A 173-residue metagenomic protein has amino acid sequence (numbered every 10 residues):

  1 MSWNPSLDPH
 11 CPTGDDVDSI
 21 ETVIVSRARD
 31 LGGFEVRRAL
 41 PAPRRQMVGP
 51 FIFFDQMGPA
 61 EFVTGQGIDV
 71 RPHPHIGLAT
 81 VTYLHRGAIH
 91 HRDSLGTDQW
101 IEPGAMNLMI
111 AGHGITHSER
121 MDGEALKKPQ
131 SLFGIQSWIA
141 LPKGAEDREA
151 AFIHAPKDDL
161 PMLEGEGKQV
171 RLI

Functional and structural regions predicted by a protein language model:
S2-R38: Hydrophobic alpha-helical membrane-insertion signals
R27-H85, L160-I173: A short glycine-rich, His/Asp/Glu-containing loop-to-beta-strand
V48, I76-L78, I110-G112, L132-G134: Short, solvent-exposed loop/turn segments at the edges of secondary structure
P74-I89, L108, W138-K143: Short, conserved beta-strand element in jelly-roll/cupin
V81-P103, I115-S118: A short beta-strand-loop-beta hairpin characteristic of the jelly-roll/cupin
Q99, A105-N107, H117, S131-I135 (+2 more regions): Generic beta-strand structural signal
G112-A145: Ligand-binding loop in jelly-roll beta-barrel domains
F133, A140-I173: Conserved, well-structured core segments that form or line functional sites
